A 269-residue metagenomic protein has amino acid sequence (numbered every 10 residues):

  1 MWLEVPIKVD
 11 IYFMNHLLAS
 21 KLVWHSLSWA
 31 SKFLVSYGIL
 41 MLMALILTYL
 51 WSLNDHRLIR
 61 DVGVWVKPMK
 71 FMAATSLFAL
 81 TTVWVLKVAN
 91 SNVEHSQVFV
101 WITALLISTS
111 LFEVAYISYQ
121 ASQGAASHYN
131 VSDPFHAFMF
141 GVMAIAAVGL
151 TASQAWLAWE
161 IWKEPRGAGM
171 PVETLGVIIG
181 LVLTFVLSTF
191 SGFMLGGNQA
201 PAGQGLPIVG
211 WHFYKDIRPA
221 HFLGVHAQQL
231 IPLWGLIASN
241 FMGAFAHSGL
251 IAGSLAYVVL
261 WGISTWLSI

Functional and structural regions predicted by a protein language model:
W2, K8-L27: Short, Lys/Arg-rich, polar N-terminal cytosolic tail immediately upstream of the first transmembrane signal-anchor
F33-S52, V66-K87, I102-A121, V142-L157 (+3 more regions): Hydrophobic cores of alpha-helical transmembrane segments in multi-pass integral membrane proteins
L50-P68, S122-M139, Q199-I217: Membrane-interface interhelical loops and short amphipathic "cap" helices that link adjacent transmembrane segments
W51-L58, V83, K87-V93, Q123-N130 (+4 more regions): Juxtamembrane transmembrane-helix termini
S91-T109, S118-A146, W159-E173: Membrane-interface helix-loop-helix junctions at boundaries between adjacent transmembrane segments
G169-I179, F190-F222: Membrane-interface loops
P171-L175, A244-A252: Membrane-interfacial entry segments at the cytosolic side of transmembrane helices
